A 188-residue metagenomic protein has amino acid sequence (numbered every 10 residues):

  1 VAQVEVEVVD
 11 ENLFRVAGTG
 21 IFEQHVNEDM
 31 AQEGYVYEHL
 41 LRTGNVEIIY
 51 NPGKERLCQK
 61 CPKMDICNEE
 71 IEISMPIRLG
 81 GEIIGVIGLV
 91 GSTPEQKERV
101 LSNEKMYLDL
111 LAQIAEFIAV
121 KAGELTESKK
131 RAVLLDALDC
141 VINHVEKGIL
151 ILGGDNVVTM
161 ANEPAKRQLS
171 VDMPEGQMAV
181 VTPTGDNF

Functional and structural regions predicted by a protein language model:
V1, N45-C58, G123-V133, V181-F188: Short, positively charged
V1-E69, V157-P174: Structured interaction and signal-relay segments at domain junctions
V1-V6, S128-G154: Sensory modules in modular signal-transduction proteins
D10, R78-L79, G153: Short, acidic, Ser/Thr-enriched surface-loop or helix-capping motifs
M30-G34, L101-K105, T182: Short, conserved loop/turn and helix-capping segments at secondary-structure boundaries that abut family-defining
V36-Y37, M173-F188: Terminal output helix/cap of sensory domains in signal transduction proteins
T43-L110, Q168: Sensory/regulatory domains in signal-transduction proteins
N103-M106, L110, I114-V141: Short, charged amphipathic alpha-helical "coupling" segments at sensory-output junctions in signaling proteins
